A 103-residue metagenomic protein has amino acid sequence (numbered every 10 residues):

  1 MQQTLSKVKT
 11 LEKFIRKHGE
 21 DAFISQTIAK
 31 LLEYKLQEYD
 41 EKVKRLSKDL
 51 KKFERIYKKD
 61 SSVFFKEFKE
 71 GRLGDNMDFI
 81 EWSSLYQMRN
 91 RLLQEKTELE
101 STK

Functional and structural regions predicted by a protein language model:
Q3-T4: Extended, helix-rich structural scaffolds rather than catalytic motifs
K9, K44-S47, S62, F79-I80: Non-catalytic, well-ordered alpha-helical scaffold segments
K9-E33: Short, charge-rich amphipathic alpha-helices with coiled-coil/heptad character
D21, I28, K35, K42 (+2 more regions): Surface positions of alpha-helical coiled-coils, especially the charged/polar e/g heptad sites that form inter-helical
L32-L46, L50-F53, L85, R89-L92 (+1 more regions): Amphipathic alpha-helical coiled-coil segments
K51-L73: Short E/K-rich amphipathic alpha-helical oligomerization segments
N76-M88: K/E-rich alpha-helical interaction surfaces of small helical-bundle regulatory domains
